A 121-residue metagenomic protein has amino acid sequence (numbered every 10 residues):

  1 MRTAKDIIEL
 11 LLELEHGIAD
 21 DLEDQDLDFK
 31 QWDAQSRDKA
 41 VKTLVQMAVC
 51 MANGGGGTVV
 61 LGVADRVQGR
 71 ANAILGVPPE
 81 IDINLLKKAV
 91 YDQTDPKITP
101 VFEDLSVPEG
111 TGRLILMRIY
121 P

Functional and structural regions predicted by a protein language model:
M1-P121: Conserved N-terminal catalytic/coupling substructures associated with nucleotide/phosphate chemistry
